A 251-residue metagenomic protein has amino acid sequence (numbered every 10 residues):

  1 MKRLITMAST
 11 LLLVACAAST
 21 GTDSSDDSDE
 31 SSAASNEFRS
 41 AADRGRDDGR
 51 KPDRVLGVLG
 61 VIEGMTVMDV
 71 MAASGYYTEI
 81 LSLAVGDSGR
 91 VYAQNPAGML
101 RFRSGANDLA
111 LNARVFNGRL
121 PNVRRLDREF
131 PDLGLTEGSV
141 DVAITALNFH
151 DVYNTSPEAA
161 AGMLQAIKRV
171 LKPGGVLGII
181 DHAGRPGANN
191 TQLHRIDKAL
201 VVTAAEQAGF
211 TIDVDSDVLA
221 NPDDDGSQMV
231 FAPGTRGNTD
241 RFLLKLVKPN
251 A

Functional and structural regions predicted by a protein language model:
V14-A15: C-terminal motif of bacterial Sec signal peptides marking the signal peptidase cleavage site
E30-V58, I62: Class I SAM-dependent methyltransferase Rossmann-like catalytic core, especially the SAM/SAH-binding loop
E63-A73: Conserved class I S-adenosyl-L-methionine
M65, L120, R128, L133-I144: A short acidic, Gly/Pro-enriched loop at the edge of an enzyme's catalytic core that lines a small-molecule cofactor
S82-L83, E158-P173: A short glycine-rich, Lys/Arg-flanked "PGG" loop and its adjoining helix->strand segment in the class I
V91, G174-A183: Conserved beta-strand signature within the Rossmann-like core of class I S-adenosyl-L-methionine
R103-L133: S-adenosyl-L-methionine
A208, D223-A251: Core SAM-dependent methyltransferase catalytic element
